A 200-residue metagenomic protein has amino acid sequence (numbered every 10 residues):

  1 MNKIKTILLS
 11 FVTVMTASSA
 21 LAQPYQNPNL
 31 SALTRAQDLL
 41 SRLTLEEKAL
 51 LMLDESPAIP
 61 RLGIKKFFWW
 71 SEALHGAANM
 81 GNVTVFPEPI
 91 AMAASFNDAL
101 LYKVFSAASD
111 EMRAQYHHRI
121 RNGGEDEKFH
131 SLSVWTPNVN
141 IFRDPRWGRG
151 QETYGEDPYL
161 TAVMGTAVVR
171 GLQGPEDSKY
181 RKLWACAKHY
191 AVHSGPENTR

Functional and structural regions predicted by a protein language model:
M1-F11: Bacterial N-terminal signal peptides that target proteins for export
L21-R200: Glycoside hydrolase catalytic-domain context in secreted enzymes
